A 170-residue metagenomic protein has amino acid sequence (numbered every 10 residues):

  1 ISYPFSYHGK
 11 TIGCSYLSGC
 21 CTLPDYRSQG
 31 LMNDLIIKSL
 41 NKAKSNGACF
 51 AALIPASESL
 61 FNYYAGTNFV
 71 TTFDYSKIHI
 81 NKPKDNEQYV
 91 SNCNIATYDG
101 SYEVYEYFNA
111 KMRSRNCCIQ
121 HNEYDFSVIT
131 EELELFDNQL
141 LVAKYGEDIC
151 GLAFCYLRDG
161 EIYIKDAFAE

Functional and structural regions predicted by a protein language model:
I1-P4, C14-C21, A52, V142 (+2 more regions): Conserved beta-strand in the GNAT
S18, S57-S59, T71, K77: Core nucleotidyl-transferase/polymerase catalytic module
Y26-K38, E170: Conserved acetyl-CoA pyrophosphate-binding loop and the N-cap/start of the following alpha-helix in GNAT-like
I36, A43-A56: Conserved GNAT acetyl-CoA-binding A-motif
N62-F69: Conserved active-site tyrosine of GNAT-family acetyltransferases
V70-F168: Amide-forming acyltransferase catalytic core, primarily the GNAT-like/NAT-type and related acyltransferase folds
